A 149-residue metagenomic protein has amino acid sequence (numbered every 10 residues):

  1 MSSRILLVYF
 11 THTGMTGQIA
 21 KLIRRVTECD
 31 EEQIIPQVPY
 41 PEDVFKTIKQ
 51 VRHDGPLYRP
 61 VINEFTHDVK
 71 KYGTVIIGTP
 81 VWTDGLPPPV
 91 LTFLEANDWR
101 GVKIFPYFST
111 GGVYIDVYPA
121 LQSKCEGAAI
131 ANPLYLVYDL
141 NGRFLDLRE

Functional and structural regions predicted by a protein language model:
M1-I77, D84-L91, E95, F144: N-terminal beta1-alpha1-beta2 submodule of the flavodoxin-like/Rossmannoid cofactor-binding fold
E28-D30, A129-N132: Conserved beta-strand segments of alpha/beta enzyme cores
Q33, P106, N132-Y135: Structural signal for conserved beta-strand scaffold positions within catalytic alpha/beta enzyme cores
V69, E95-V102, K124-A129: Short, conserved loop/helix-junction motifs that constitute active-site signature segments in enzyme catalytic cores
I77-G78, P106: Redox-cofactor binding/interface segments in oxidoreductases and associated redox assembly factors
F108-V113: Short beta-alpha junction loops
D116-V117: Active-site-adjacent betaalpha module
A131-E149: Glycine-rich phosphate/pyrophosphate-binding loop and the adjoining helix
